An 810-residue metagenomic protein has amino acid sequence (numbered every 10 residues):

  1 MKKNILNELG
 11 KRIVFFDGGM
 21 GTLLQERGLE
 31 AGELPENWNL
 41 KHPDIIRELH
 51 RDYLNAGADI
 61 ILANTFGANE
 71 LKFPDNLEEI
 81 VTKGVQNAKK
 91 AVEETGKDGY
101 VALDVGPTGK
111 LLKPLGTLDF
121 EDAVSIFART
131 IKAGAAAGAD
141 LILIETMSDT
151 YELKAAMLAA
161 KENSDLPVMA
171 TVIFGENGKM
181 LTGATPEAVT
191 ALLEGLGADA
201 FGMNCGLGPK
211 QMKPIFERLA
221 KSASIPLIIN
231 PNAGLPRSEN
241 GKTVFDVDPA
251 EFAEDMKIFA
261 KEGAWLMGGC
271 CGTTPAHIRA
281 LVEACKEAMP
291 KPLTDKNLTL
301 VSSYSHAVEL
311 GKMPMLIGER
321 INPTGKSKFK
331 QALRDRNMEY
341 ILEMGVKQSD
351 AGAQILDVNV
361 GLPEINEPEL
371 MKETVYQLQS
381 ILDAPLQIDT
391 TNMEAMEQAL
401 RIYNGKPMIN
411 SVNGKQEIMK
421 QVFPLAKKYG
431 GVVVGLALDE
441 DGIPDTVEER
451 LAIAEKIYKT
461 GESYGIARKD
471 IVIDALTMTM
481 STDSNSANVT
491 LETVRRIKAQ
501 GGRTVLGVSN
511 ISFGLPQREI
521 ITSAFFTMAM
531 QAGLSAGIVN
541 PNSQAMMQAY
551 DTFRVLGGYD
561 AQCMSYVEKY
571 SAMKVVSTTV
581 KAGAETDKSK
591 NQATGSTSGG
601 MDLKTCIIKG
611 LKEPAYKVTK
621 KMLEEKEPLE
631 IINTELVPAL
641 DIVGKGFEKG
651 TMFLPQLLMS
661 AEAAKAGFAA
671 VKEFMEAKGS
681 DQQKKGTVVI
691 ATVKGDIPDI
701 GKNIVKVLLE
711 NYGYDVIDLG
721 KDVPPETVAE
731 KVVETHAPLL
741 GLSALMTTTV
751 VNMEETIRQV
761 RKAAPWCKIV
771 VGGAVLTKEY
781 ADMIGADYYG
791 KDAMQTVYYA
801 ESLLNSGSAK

Functional and structural regions predicted by a protein language model:
M1-D474, M478-K810: Domain-level signal for soluble alpha/beta catalytic cores
